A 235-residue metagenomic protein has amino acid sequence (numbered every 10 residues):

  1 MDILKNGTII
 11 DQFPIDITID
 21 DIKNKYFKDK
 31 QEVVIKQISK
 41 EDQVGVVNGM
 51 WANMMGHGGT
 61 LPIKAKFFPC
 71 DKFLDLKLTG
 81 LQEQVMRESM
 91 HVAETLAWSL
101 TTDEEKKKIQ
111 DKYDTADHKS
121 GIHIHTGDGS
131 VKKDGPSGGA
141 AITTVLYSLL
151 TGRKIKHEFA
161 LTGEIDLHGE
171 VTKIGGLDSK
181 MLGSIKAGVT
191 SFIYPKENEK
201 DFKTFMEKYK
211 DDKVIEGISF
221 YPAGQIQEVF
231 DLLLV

Functional and structural regions predicted by a protein language model:
M1-K5: C-terminal helical "lid" of AAA+/P-loop NTPase domains
I9-K23, K28-N48, N53-V235: Peripheral, non-AAA+ core regions of ATP-driven protein-machinery
